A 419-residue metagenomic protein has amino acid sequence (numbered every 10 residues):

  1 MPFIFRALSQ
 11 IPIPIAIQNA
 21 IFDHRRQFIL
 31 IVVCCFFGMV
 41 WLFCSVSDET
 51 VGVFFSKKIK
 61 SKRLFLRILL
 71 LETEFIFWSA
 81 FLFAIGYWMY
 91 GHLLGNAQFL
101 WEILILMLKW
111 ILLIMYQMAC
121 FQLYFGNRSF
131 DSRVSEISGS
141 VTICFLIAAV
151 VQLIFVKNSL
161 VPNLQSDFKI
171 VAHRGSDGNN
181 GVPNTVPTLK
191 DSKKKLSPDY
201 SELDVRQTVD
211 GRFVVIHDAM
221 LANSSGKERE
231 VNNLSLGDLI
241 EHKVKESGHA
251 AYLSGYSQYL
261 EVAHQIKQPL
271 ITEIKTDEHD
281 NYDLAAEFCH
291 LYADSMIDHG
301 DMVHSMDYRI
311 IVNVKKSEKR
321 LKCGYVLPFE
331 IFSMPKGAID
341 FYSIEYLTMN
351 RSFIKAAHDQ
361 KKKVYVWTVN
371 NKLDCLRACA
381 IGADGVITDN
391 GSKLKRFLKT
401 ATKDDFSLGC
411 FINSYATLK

Functional and structural regions predicted by a protein language model:
M1-F168: Hydrophobic alpha-helical membrane segments
E102-K109, C120-K419: Phosphate-group recognition and catalysis centered on beta-loop-alpha active-site segments
